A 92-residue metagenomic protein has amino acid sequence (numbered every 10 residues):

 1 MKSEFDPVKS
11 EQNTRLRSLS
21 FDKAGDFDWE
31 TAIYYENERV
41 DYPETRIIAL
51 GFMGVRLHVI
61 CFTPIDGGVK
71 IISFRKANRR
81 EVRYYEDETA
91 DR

Functional and structural regions predicted by a protein language model:
M1-R92: Ribonuclease/tRNase effector modules and their secretory precursors
